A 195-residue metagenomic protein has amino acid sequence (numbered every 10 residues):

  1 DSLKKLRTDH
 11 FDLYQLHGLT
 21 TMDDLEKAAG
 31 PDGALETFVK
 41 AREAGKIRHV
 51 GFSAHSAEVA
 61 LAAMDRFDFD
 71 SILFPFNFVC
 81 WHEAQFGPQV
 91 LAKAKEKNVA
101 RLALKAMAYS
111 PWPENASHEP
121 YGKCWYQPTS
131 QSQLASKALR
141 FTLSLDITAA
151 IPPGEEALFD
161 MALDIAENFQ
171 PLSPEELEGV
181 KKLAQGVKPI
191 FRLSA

Functional and structural regions predicted by a protein language model:
D1-L3, T37: Short, well-ordered amphipathic alpha-helical segments that serve as non-catalytic structural scaffolds within diverse
L3-E26: Active-site groove signature of glycoside hydrolases
L19-A195: Beta/alpha (TIM)-barrel catalytic core signal, keyed to glycine-rich beta->alpha loops juxtaposed to Asp/Glu that bind
